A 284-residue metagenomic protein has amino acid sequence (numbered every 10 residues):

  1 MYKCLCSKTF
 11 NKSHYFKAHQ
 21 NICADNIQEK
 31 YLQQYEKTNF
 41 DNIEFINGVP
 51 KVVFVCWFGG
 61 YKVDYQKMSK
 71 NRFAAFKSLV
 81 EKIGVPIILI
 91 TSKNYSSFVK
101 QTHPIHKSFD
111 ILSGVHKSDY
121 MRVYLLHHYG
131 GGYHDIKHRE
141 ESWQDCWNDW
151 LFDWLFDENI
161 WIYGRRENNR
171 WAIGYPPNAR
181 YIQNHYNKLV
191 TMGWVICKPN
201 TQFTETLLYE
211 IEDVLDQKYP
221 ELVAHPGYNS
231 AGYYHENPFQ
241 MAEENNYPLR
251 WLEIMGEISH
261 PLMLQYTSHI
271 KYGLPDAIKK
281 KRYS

Functional and structural regions predicted by a protein language model:
M1-Y2, K12-Q28: C-terminal recognition-helix end and immediately following basic linker of small zinc-binding "finger" domains
C6-T9: Short Cys/His-rich metal-coordination motifs, predominantly Zn2+-binding knuckles/fingers
H14, Y124, G130: Specificity-determining residues in the recognition alpha-helix of C2H2-type zinc finger DNA-binding domains, recurring
Q28-D119, Y124, H134-S284: Glycosyltransferase-associated regions of secretory-pathway enzymes, highlighting luminal stem/catalytic domains
